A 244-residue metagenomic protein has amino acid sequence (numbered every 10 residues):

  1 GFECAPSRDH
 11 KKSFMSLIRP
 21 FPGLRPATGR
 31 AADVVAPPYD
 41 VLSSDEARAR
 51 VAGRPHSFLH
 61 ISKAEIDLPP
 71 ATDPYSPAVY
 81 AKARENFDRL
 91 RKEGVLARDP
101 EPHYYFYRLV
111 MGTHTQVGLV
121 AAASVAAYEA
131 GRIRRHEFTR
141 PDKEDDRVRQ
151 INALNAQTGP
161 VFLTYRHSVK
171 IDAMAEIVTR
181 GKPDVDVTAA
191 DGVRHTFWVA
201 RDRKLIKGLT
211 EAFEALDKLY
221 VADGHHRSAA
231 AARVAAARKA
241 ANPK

Functional and structural regions predicted by a protein language model:
D9-H10: Intrinsic-disorder-associated, low-complexity terminal segments enriched in Asp/Asn/His/Tyr and depleted of Lys/Arg
F14-K244: A cross-family signal for N-terminal binding/gating loops and helix N-caps that shape access to the active site
